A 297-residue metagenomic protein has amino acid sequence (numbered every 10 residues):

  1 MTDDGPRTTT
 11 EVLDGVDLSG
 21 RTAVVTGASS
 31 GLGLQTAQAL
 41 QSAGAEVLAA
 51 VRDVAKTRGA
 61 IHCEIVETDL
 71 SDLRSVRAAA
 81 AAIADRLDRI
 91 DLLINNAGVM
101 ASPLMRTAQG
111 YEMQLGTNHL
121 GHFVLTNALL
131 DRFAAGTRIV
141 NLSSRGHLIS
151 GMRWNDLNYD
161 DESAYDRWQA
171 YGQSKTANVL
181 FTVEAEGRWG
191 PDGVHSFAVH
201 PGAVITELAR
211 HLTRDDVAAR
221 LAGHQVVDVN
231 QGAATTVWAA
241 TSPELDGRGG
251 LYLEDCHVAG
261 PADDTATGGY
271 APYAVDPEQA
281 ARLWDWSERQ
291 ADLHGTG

Functional and structural regions predicted by a protein language model:
T2-L212, R289-G297: Rossmann-fold NAD(P)H-dependent dehydrogenase/reductase core
T8-E11, T213-D215, D228, T267: General structural signal for secondary-structure boundaries
V76, S174, R220-G268, V275-A281: C-terminal helical subdomain
S102, H119-L120, D215, V258 (+1 more regions): Alpha-helix boundary/capping detector
G151, Y165, T235, A281-L283: Intrinsically disordered regions, especially transient/low-confidence alpha-helical propensity segments and coil-helix
D156-A164, L212-R220, A262-Y270: Short glycine/proline- and charge-enriched loop/turn segments that cap or connect secondary-structure elements
A271-G297: C-terminal amphipathic/interface module of NAD(P)-dependent oxidoreductases and related NAD-binding regulators
